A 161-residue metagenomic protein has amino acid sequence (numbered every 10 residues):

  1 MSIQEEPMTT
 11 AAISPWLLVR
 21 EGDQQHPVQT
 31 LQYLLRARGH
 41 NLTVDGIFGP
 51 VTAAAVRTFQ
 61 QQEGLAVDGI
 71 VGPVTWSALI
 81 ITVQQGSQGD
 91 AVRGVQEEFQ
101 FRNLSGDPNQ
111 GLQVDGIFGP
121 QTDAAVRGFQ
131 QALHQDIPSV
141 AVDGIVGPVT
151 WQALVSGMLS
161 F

Functional and structural regions predicted by a protein language model:
M1-F161: Cell-envelope/ECM-targeting effectors and their regulatory/trafficking segments
